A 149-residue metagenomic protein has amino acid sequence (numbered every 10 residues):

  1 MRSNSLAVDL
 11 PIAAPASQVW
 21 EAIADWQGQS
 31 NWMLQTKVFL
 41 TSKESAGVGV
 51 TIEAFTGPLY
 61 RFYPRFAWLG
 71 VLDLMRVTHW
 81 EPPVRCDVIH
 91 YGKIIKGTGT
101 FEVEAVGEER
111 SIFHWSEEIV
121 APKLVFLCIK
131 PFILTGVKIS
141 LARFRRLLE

Functional and structural regions predicted by a protein language model:
M1-G47: Hydrophobic ligand-binding cavity/cleft-lining segments
S3-D9, T51, L72, R85 (+2 more regions): Intrinsic-disorder/low-complexity, polar/charged segments enriched in Ser/Thr/Lys/Arg/Asp/Glu/Gln
V8-L10, L72-H79, H90, T98-A105: Hydrophobic/aromatic beta-strand elements that line small-molecule binding cavities or substrate pockets in beta-rich
I12-A14, P58-Y60, I119-A121: Beta-strand elements of well-folded, non-transmembrane domains
S17-E21, H79, E108, A142 (+1 more regions): Replace "anionic and nucleotidyl ligands
S30, L40-Y91, R143-E149: Glycine-rich portal/gate segments that line the openings of hydrophobic small-molecule binding cavities
D87-I139: Beta-strand/loop substructures that line and gate deep hydrophobic ligand-binding cavities in soluble
